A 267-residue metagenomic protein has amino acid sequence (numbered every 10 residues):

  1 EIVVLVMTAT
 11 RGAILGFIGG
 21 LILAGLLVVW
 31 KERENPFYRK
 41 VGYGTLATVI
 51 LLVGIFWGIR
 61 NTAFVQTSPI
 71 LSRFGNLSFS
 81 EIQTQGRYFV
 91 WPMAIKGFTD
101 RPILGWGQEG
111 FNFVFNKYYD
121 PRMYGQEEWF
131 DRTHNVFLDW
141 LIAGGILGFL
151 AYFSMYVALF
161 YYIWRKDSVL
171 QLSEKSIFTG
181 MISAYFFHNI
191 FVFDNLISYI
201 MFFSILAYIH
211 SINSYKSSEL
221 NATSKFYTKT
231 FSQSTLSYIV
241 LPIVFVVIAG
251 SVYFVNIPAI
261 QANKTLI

Functional and structural regions predicted by a protein language model:
E1-A9, A184-I190: Membrane-interface alpha helices of multi-pass inner-membrane proteins
V3-A13, F17, L21-D100, Q108 (+2 more regions): A membrane-periplasm/extracellular boundary helix in multi-pass inner-membrane enzymes that assemble envelope glycans
G16-L26, Y152-M155, Y162, L170-Y227: Transmembrane alpha-helices of multi-pass inner-membrane enzymes
K31-G42, G110, V114, F160-T179: Membrane-interface helix-loop-helix junctions at transmembrane boundaries of multi-pass membrane enzymes, predominantly
R33-T48, L172-K175, T223-V244: Membrane-interfacial entry segments at the cytosolic side of transmembrane helices
W57-P69, L236-I267: Hydrophobic alpha-helical transmembrane segments in integral membrane proteins
F79-E81, G86-F130, F137, L141-A151: TM-adjacent membrane-interface loops and short helices in multi-pass inner/ER membrane proteins
L141-K166, V244, A249-S251: Long hydrophobic segments that form regular secondary structure
